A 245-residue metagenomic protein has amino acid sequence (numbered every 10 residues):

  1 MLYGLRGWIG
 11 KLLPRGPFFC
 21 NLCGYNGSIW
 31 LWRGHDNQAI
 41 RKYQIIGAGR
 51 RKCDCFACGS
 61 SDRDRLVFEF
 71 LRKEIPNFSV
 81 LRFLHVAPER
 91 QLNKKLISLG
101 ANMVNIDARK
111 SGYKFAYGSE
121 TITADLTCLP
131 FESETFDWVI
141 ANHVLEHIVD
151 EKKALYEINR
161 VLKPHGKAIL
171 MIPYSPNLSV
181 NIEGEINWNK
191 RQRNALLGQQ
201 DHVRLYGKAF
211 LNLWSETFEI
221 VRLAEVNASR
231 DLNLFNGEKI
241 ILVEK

Functional and structural regions predicted by a protein language model:
M1-C128, A228-E244: Conserved N-terminal segment of class I S-adenosyl-L-methionine
G7-F18, L22-Y25, K152-N159, K163 (+1 more regions): S-adenosyl-L-methionine-dependent methyltransferase catalytic module, highlighting the catalytic core
L81, S133-T135, G166: Surface-exposed loop/turn positions
V86, V139-I140: Hydrophobic beta-strand segment of the Class I
N93, V149, L178: Glycine/Thr-rich phosphate-binding loops of Rossmann-like dinucleotide-binding domains
L126-V139: A short acidic, Gly/Pro-enriched loop at the edge of an enzyme's catalytic core that lines a small-molecule cofactor
P130-E132, V149, G207: GHKL-family ATP-binding catalytic core of two-component histidine kinases
H143-H147: Short catalytic micro-motifs in class I SAM-dependent methyltransferases
